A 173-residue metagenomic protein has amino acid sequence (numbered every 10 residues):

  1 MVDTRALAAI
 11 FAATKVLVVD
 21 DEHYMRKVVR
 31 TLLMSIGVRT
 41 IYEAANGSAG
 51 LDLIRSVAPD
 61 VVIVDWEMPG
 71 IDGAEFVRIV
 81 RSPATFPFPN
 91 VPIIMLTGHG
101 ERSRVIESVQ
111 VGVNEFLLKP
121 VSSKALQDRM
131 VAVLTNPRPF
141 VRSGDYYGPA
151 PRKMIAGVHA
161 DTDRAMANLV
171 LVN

Functional and structural regions predicted by a protein language model:
A9, V131-N173: CheY-like receiver
A12-Y24, V29-L33, V62: Conserved acidic segment of CheY-like receiver
R30-T31, E75, P89, G100-E115 (+4 more regions): Alpha4 helix (beta4-alpha4-beta5 surface) of REC/receiver domains from two-component response regulators
E43-D52, G73: Helix N-cap/capping motif at the beta->alpha junctions
D52, A74-F88: Short amphipathic alpha-helix used as the core "switch/output" element in two-component signaling
V57-I63: Active-site beta3 strand of CheY-like receiver
D65, T97: Active-site residues of response regulator receiver
M68: Receiver (REC) domain active-site loop signature in two-component systems and cognate sites in sensor histidine kinases
